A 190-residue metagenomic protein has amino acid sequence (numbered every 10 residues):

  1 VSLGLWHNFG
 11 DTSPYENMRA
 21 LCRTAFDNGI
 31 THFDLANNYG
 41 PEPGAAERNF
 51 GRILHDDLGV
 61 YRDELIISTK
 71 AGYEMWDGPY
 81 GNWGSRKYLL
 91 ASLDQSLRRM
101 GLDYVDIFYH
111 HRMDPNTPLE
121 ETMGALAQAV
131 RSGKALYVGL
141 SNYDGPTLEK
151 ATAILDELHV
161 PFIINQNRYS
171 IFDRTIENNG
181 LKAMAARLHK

Functional and structural regions predicted by a protein language model:
V1-G10, S68-G81, Y104, Y109: N-terminal small/glycine-rich loop or linker at the start of catalytic domains across soluble metabolic enzymes
V1-L65, R131: N-terminal binding-site loop/beta-alpha segment at the start of enzyme catalytic domains that lines or forms
S2, T31-H32, E64-S68, Y104-F108 (+3 more regions): Structural preference for beta-strand elements that scaffold enzyme active sites
H7, N37-Y39, A71-M75, H111-D114 (+2 more regions): Active-site-proximal loop/turn and secondary-structure-junction residues that shape catalytic pockets, frequently
T12-F26, W83-M100, E121, L148-T152 (+1 more regions): Short, acidic/polar
L54-L58, L97, V130, T152-L155: Conserved hydrophobic residues forming the short capping helix/wall of the S-adenosyl-L-methionine
L97-T117: Active-site groove signature of glycoside hydrolases
M113, T117-K190: Beta/alpha (TIM)-barrel catalytic core signal, keyed to glycine-rich beta->alpha loops juxtaposed to Asp/Glu that bind
